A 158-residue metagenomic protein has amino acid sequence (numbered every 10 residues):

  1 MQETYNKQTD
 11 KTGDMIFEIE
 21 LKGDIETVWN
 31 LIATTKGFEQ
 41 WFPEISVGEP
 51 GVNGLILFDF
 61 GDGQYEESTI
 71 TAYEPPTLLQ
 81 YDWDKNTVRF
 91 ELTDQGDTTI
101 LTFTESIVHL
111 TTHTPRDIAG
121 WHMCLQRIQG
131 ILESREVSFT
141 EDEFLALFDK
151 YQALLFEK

Functional and structural regions predicted by a protein language model:
M1-E44: Hydrophobic ligand-binding cavity/cleft-lining segments
D14-E18, L55, Y65, I100: Intrinsic-disorder/low-complexity, polar/charged segments enriched in Ser/Thr/Lys/Arg/Asp/Glu/Gln
I19, S68-A72, V88-D94: Hydrophobic/aromatic beta-strand elements that line small-molecule binding cavities or substrate pockets in beta-rich
V28, F38, I56, I70 (+3 more regions): Hydrophobic pocket/interface hotspot
K36-K85: Glycine-rich portal/gate segments that line the openings of hydrophobic small-molecule binding cavities
P43, K85-T87, E91, V137 (+2 more regions): Mature, Sec-exported extracytoplasmic domains of Gram-positive
Q80-L132: Beta-strand/loop substructures that line and gate deep hydrophobic ligand-binding cavities in soluble
L132-K158: Short, highly charged C-terminal tails/helix-capping segments
